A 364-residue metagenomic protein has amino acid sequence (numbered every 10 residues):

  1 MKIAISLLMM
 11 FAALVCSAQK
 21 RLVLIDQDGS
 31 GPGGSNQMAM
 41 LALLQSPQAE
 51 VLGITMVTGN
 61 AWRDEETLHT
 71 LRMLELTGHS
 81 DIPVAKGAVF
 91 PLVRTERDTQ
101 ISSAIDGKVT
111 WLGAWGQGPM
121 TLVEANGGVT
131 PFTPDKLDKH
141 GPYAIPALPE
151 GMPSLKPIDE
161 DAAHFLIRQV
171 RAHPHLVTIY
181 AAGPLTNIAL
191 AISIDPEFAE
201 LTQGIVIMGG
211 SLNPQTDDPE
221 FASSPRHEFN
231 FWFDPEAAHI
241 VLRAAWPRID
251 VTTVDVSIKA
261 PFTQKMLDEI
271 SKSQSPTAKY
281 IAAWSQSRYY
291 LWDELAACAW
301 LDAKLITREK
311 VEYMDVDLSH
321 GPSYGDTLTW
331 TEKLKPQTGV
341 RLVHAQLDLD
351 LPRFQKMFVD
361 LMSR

Functional and structural regions predicted by a protein language model:
M1-L8: Sec-dependent signal peptide recognition, specifically the positively charged N-region followed immediately by
L8-S17: Hydrophobic h-region of N-terminal signal peptides that target proteins for export in Gram-negative bacteria
Q19-D81, T95-R97, V109-T121, A125-D250 (+1 more regions): Active-site histidine-anchored catalytic micro-motif
Q19-R21, M38-S46, E50-V51, F229-R364: Conformational coupling and interaction surfaces
P83-P91: A short, structured active-site edge motif that brings together acidic residues
R97-I105: Charged, often glycine-rich, active-site loop that binds/positions anionic groups
S102, I194-F198, E220-H227, T263-S275: Short, surface-exposed, charged loop/turn segments at secondary-structure junctions
G107, A114, G118, A125-N126 (+6 more regions): Residues that form generic nucleotide/phosphate-binding pockets
